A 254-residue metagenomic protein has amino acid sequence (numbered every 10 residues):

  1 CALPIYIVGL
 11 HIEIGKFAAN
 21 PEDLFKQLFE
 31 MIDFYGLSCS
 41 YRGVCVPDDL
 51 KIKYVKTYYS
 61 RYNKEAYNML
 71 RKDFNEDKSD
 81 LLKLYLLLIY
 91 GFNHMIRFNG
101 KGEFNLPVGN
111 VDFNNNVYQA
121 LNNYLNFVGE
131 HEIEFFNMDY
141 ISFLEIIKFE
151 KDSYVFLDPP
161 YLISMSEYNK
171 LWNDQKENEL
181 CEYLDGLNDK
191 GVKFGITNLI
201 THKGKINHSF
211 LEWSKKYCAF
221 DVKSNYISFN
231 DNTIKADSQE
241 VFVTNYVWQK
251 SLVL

Functional and structural regions predicted by a protein language model:
A2-E130: Class I S-adenosyl-L-methionine-dependent methyltransferase module
A2-I5, H11, Y85-F92, F98 (+4 more regions): Conserved proline-anchored active-site loop of SAM-dependent methyltransferases that bridges a beta-strand
P4-I5, F127-I141, W172: Adenosine-cofactor binding site in Rossmann-like domains, unifying the SAM/SAH pocket of S-adenosylmethionine-dependent
I5-V8, K16, Y90-N93, Y140-F143 (+4 more regions): Short, solvent-exposed loop/turn segments at secondary-structure junctions
G100, N105-V111, Y161-E179: Mobile active-site "lid"/loop adjacent to the S-adenosyl-L-methionine
A120-E134, Y183-F194: A structural motif corresponding to the C-terminal end of an alpha-helix and its immediate exit/capping segment
I133, S153, Y217: Short, conserved active-site loop motifs that form the nucleotide-linked donor/cofactor pocket
N169, D174-L254: Long, positively charged, glycine-interspersed low-complexity recognition regions
